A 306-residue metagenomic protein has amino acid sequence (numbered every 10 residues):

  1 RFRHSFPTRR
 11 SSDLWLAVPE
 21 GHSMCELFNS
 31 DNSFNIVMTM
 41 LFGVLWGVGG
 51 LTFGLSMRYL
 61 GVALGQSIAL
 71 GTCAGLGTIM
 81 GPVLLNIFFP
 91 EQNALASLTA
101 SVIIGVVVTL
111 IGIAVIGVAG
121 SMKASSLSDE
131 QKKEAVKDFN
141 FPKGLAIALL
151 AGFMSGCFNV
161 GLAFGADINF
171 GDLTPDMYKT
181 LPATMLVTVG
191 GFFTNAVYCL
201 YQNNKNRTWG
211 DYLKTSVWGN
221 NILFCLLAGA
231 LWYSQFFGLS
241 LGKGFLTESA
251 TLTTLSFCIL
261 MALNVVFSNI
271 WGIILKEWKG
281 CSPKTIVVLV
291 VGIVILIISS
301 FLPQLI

Functional and structural regions predicted by a protein language model:
R1, R9-I306: Polytopic alpha-helical membrane proteins, predominantly small-molecule transporters/carriers
